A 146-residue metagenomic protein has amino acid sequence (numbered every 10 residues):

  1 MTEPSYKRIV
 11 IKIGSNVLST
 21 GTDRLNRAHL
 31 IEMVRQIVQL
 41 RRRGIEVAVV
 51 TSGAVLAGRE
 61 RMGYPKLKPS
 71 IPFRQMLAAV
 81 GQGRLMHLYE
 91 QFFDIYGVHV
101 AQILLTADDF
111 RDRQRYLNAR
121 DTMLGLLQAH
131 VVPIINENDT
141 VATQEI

Functional and structural regions predicted by a protein language model:
M1-I146: Nucleotide/pyrophosphate-binding catalytic subdomain
